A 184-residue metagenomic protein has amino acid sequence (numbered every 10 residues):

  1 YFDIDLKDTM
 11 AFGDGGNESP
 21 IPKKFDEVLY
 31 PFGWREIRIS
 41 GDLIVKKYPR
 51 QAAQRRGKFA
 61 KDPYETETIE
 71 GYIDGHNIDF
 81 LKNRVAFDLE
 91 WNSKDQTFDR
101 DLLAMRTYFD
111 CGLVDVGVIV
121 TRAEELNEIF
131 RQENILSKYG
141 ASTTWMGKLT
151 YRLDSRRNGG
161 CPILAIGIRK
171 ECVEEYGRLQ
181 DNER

Functional and structural regions predicted by a protein language model:
D5-F12, G16, V28: Catalytic phosphate/metal-binding cores of nucleic-acid and nucleotide-processing enzymes, i.e., regions that mediate
A11, D74, G117-I119: Cysteine-centric segments in proteins
D14, K24-N83, Q96-L103, D110: Active-site metal-binding core of divalent-cation-utilizing nuclease and nuclease-like domains
N77, D88-Q96, L126: Short beta-strand-loop-alpha-helix junction that forms the active-site gateway of nucleic-acid-processing nucleases
L81-D88, G117: Glycine-rich, often proline-containing surface loops adjacent to acidic residues and nearby aromatics that form
Y108-V114, D154-N158: Arginine/glycine-rich "motif VI" loop of SF2 helicases in the C-terminal RecA-like domain
L113-A123: Conserved beta-strand signature within the Rossmann-like core of class I S-adenosyl-L-methionine
A123-R184: Domain-level recognition of nuclease-like catalytic cores that cleave nucleotide substrates
